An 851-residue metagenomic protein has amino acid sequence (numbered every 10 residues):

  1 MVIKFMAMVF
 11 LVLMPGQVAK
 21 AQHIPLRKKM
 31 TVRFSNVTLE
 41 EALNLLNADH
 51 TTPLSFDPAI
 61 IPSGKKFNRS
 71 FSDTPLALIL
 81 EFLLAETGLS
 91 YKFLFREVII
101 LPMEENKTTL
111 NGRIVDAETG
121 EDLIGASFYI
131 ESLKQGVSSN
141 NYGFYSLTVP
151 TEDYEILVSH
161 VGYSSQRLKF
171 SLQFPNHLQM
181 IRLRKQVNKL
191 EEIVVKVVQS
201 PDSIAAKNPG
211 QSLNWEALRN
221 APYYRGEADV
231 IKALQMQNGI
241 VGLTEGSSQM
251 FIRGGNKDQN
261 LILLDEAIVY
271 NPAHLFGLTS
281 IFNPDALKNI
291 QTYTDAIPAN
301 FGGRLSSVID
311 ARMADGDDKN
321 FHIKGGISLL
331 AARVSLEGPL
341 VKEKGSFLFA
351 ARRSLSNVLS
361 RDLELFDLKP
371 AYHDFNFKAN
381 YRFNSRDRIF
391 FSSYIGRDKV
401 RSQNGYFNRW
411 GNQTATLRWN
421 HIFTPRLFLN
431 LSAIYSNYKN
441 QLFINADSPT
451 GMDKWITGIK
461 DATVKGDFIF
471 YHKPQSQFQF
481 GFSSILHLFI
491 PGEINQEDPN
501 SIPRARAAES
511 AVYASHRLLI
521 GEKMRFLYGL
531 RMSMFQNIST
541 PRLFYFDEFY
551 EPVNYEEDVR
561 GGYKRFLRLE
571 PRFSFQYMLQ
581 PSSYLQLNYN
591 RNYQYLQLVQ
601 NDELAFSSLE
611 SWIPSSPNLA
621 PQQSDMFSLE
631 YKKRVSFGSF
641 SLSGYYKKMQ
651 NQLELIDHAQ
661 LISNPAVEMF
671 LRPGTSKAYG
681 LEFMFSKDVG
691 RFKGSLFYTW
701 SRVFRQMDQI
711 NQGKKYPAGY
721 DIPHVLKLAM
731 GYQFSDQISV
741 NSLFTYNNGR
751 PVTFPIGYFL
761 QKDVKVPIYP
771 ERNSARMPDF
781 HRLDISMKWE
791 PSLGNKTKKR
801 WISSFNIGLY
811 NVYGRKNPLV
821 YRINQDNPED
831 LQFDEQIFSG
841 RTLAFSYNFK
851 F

Functional and structural regions predicted by a protein language model:
L43, N47-H50, T87, F93-E131 (+4 more regions): Short, acidic, small-residue-rich periplasmic hinge/interaction motif at the N-terminus of Gram-negative outer-membrane
L133-F144: Short, acidic Ser/Thr/Gly-rich low-complexity loop/linker segments typical of extracellular and cell-surface proteins
G162-S164, H177, K196-I297, V308 (+1 more regions): Periplasmic N-terminal accessory/gating domains of Gram-negative outer-membrane beta-barrel systems
K439, L488-I494, Q536-P552, Y577 (+5 more regions): Surface-exposed extracellular loop regions of Gram-negative outer-membrane beta-barrel proteins, predominantly
D461-K465, E509-A511, P614-A620, M626 (+4 more regions): Outer membrane beta-barrel strand-and-loop segments of large Gram-negative receptors, especially TonB-dependent
Q479-Y584, Y595, I710: Signature of Gram-negative outer-membrane beta-barrel scaffolds
Y645-K648, P665-I756: Gram-negative outer-membrane beta-barrel transporters
Q650, Q737, Y746-K762, R782 (+1 more regions): C-terminal beta-signal and adjacent terminal beta-strands/loops of Gram-negative outer-membrane beta-barrel proteins
